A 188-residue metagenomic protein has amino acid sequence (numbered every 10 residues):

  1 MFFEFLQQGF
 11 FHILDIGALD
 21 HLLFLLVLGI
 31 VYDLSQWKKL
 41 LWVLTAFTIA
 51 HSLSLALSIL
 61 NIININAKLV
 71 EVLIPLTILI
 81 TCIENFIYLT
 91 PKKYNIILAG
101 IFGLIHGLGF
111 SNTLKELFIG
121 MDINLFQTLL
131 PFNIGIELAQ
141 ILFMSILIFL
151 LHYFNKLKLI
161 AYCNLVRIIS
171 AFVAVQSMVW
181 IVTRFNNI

Functional and structural regions predicted by a protein language model:
M1-I16, K93-I105, T128-G135: Small-residue-enriched transmembrane helix starts and helix-helix packing motifs in multi-pass inner-membrane proteins
M1-L19, P91, F118, M178-I188: Histidine-/acidic- and/or cysteine-rich, low-complexity loops and terminal segments associated with membrane
G9-S58: Juxtamembrane transmembrane-helix termini in multi-pass membrane transport proteins
F11-H21, I65-I74, I134-Q140: Structural signature of hydrophobic alpha-helical transmembrane segments
H21, H51, L79, L104-H106 (+2 more regions): Divalent metal-coordination and catalytic microenvironments
V27, V166-R184: Final/C-terminal transmembrane alpha-helix of multipass membrane proteins
L57-K68, F86-T90, L114, N186-I188: Membrane-interface helix caps and helix-loop-helix hairpins in membrane proteins
I62-N66, F86-T90, F149-I168: Membrane interface segments of multi-pass transport proteins and intramembrane proteases
